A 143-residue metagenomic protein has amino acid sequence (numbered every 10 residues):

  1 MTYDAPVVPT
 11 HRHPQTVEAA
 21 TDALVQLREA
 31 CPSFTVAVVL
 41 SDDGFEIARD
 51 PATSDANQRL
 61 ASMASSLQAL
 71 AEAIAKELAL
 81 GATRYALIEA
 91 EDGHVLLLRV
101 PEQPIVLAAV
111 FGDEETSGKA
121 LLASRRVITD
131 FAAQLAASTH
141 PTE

Functional and structural regions predicted by a protein language model:
M1-D42, E46-E143: Non-catalytic interaction/Regulatory regions outside core domains
